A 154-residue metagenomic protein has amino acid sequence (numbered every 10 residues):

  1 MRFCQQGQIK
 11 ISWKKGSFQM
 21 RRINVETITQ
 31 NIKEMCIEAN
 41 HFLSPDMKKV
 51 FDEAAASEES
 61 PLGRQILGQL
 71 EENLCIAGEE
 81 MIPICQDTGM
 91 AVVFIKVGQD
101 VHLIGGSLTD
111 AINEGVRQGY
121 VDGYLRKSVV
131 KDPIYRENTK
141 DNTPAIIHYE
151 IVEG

Functional and structural regions predicted by a protein language model:
G7-G154: Non-transmembrane, aqueous-exposed alpha-helical and coiled segments at domain scale
